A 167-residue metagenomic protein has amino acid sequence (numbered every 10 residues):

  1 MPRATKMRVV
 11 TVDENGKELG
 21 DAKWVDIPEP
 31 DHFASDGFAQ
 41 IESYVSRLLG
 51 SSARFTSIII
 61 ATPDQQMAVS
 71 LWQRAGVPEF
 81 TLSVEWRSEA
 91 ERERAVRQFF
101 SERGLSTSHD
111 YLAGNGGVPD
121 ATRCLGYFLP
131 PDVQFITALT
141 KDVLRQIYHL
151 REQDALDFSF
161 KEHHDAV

Functional and structural regions predicted by a protein language model:
P2-V167: Structured alpha/beta or helical-core interaction and ligand-binding surfaces enriched in interleaved
